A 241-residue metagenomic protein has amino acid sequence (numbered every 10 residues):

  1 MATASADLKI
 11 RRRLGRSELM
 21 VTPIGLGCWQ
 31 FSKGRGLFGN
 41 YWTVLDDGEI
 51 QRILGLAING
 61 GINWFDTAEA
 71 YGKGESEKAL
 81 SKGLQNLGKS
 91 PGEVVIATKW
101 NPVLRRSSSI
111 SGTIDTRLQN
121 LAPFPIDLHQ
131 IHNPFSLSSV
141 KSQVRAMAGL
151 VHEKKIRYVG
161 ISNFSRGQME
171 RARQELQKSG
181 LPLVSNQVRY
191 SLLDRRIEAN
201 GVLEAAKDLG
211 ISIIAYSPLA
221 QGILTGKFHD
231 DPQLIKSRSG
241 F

Functional and structural regions predicted by a protein language model:
M1-V94, H152: N-terminal binding-site loop/beta-alpha segment at the start of enzyme catalytic domains that lines or forms
T3-R11, P134-F241: Beta/alpha (TIM)-barrel catalytic core signal, keyed to glycine-rich beta->alpha loops juxtaposed to Asp/Glu that bind
L14, L26, I50, A57 (+9 more regions): Conserved, mostly hydrophobic/aromatic
L19-I24, G61-W64, K89-V94, P123-D127 (+4 more regions): Short, well-ordered coil/turn segments that N-cap beta-strands
R35-G48, W100-S108, H132-S138: Active-site mouth loops of central-metabolism enzymes
T43-A57, R106-A122, V140, M169-R173: Short, acidic/polar
G92-L104, H129-I131, Q187-Y190: A short, structured active-site edge motif that brings together acidic residues
L121-L137: Active-site groove signature of glycoside hydrolases
